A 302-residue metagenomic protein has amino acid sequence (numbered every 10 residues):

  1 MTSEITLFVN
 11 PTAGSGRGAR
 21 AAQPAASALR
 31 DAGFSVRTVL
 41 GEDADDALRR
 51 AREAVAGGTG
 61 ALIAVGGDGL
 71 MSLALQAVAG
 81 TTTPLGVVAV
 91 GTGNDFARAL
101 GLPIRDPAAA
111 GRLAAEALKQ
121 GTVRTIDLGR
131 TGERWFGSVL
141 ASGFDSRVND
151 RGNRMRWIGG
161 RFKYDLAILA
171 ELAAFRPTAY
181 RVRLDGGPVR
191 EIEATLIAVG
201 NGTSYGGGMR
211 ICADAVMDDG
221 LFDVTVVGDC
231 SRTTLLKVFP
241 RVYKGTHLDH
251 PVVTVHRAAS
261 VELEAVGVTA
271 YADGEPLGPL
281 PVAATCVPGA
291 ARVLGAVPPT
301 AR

Functional and structural regions predicted by a protein language model:
M1-L62, R112, T300-R302: ATP/NTP phosphate-donor binding region
T6, R30-A32, G41, A79-P84 (+1 more regions): Catalytic core of DAGKc-family lipid kinases
P11, V65-G67, V88-G91, N201: Glycine-rich beta-strand-to-loop/alpha-helix junction loops that act as flexible
A141, D145, A198-C212, P276: Glycine-rich phosphate/pyrophosphate-binding beta-alpha loops
R154-D165, G207, A213-T234: Gly/Ser/Thr-rich active-site loops/lids in small-molecule metabolic enzymes that frequently grip phosphoryl groups
L184-G186, V216, V226-R302: ATP/nucleoside-binding phosphotransfer catalytic cores, i.e., glycine-rich phosphate-binding loops
